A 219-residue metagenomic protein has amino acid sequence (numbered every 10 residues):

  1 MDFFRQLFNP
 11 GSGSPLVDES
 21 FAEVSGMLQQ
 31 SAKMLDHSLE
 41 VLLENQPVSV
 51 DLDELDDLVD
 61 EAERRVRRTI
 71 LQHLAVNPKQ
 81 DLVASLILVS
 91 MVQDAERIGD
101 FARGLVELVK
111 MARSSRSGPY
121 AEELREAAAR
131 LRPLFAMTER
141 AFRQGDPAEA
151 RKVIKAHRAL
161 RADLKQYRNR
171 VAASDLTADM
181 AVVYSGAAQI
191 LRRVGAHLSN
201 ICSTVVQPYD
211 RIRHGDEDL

Functional and structural regions predicted by a protein language model:
M1-L219: Cytosolic, long alpha-helical scaffolding segments
